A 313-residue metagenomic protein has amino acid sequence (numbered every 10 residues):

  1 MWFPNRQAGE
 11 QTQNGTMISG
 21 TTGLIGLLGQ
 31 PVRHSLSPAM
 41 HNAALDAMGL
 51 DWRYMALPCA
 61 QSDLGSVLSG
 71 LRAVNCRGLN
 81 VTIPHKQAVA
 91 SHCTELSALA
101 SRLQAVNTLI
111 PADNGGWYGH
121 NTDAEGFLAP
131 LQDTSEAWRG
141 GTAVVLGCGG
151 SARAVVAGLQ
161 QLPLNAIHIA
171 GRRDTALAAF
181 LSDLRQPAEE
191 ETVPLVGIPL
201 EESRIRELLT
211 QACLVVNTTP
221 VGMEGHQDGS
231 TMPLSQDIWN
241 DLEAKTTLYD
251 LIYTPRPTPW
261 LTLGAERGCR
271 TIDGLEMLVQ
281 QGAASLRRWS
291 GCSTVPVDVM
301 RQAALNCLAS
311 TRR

Functional and structural regions predicted by a protein language model:
I18-E136: Phosphate/diphosphate ligand-binding glycine-rich loop within oxidoreductases
I18-S19, W138-R139, Q161-P163, L234-T246: Short, conserved loop/helix-junction motifs that constitute active-site signature segments in enzyme catalytic cores
G29, N121-A124, L131, R139-Q161 (+1 more regions): Glycine-rich adenosine-cofactor-binding loop
R77, I83-A88, S151, P220-M223 (+1 more regions): Short glycine-rich anion-binding loops that position phosphate/pyrophosphate groups of nucleotides and phosphorylated
Q161-A166, R267-R270: Conserved S-adenosyl-L-methionine
L164-P187: NAD(P)-binding Rossmann-fold cofactor-contacting core
P194-T271: Rossmann-like adenosine-cofactor binding region
K245-R313: Adenosine-phosphate binding glycine-rich loop
